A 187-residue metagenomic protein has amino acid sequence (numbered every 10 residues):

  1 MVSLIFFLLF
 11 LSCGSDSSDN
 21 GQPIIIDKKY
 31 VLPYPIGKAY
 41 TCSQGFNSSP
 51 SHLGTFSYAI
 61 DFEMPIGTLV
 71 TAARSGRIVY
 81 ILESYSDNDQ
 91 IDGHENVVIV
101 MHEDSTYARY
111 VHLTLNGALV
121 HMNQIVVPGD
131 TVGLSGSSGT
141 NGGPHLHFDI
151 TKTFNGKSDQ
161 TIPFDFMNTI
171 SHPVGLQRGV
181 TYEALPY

Functional and structural regions predicted by a protein language model:
L9-S12: C-terminal motif of bacterial Sec signal peptides marking the signal peptidase cleavage site
G14-Y40, L53: Non-catalytic extracellular/periplasmic "stalk" and linker regions immediately N-terminal to catalytic or recognition
S18-P23, K28-Y30, M122-Q124, D149-Y187: Acidic, glycine-rich catalytic/binding loops that coordinate metals and/or anionic ligands
T41-R74, I81-Q90: Short glycine/threonine/proline-enriched tight-turn/helix- or strand-capping micro-motif at secondary-structure
T41-S43, D61, V70-A72, V98-M101 (+3 more regions): Structural recognition of the beta-strand scaffold that forms the well-ordered cores of secreted hydrolase catalytic
L69-Y80, L119-S135: Short, well-structured beta-strand-loop connectors
A73-L119: Zn2+-dependent peptidoglycan hydrolase active-site motif and core
I81-G93, D130-L146: Flexible, gly/ser-rich surface segments that form the specificity/activation loops bordering the active-site cleft
